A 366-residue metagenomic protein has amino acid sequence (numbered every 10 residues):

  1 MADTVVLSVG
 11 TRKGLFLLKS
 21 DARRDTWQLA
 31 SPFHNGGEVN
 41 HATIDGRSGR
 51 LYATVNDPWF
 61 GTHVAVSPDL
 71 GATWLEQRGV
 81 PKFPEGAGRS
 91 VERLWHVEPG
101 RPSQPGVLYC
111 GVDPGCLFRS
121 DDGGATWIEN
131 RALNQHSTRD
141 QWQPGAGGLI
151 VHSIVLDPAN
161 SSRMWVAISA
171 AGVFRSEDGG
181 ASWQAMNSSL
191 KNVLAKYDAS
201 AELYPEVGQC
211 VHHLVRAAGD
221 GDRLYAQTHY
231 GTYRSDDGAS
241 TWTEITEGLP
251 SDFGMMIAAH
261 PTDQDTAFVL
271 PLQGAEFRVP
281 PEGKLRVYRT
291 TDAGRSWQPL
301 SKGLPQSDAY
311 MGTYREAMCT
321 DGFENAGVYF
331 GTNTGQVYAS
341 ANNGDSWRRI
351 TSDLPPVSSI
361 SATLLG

Functional and structural regions predicted by a protein language model:
M1-G366: Extracellular glycan-interacting surfaces
